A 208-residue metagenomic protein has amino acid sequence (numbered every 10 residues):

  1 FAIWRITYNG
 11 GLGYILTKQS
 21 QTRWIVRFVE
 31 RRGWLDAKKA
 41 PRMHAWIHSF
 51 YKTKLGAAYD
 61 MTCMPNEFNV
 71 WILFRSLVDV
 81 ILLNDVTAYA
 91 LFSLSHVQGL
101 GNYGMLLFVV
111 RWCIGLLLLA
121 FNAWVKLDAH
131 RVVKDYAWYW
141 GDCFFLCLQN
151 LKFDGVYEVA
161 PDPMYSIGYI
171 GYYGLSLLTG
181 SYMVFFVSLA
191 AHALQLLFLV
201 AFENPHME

Functional and structural regions predicted by a protein language model:
F1-V159, S166-E208: Membrane-anchoring alpha-helices and their flanking helix-loop junctions
